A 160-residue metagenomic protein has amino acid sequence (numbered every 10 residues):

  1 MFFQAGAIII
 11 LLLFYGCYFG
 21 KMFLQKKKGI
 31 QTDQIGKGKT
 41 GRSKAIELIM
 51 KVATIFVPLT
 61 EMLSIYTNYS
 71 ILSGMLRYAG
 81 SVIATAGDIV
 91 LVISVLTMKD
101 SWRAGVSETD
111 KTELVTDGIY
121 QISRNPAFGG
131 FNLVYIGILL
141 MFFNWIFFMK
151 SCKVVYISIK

Functional and structural regions predicted by a protein language model:
M1-T109, E113, V134-K160: Membrane-anchoring alpha-helices and their flanking helix-loop junctions
G105-F128: Active-site-proximal inter-transmembrane loops
